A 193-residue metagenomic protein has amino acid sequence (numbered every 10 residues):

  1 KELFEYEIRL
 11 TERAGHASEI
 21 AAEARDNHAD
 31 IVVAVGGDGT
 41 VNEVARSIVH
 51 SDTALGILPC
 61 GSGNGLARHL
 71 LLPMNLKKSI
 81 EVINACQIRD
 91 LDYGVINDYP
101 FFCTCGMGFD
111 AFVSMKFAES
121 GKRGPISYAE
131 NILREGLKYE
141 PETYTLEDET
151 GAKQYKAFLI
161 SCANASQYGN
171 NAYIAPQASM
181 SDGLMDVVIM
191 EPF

Functional and structural regions predicted by a protein language model:
K1-V32, N42, A152: ATP/NTP phosphate-donor binding region
T11, H50-A54, L58-L159: Catalytic core of DAGKc-family lipid kinases
A17, D38, I160: Short conserved active-site loop signatures built around small residues
A17, P59, V187: Residue-level signal for inorganic ion chemistry
A22-D26, V49, I88: Residue-level signal for alpha-helix termini/capping positions
V35-G37, C60, N164: Glycine-rich beta-strand-to-loop/alpha-helix junction loops that act as flexible
T40-T53: Short Gly/Thr/Asp-enriched flexible loops that form oxyanion-binding sites at enzyme active sites
D148-T150, K156-F193: Internal anion-binding site segments
